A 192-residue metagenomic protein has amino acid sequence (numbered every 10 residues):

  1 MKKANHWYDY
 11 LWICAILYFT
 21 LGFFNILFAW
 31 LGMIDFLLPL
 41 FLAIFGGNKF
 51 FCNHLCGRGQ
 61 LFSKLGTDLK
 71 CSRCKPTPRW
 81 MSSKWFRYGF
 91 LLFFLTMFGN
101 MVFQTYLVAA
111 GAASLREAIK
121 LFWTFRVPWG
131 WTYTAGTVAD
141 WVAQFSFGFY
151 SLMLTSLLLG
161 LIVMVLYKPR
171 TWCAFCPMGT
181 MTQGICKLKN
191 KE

Functional and structural regions predicted by a protein language model:
M1-E192: Non-ligating segments of multi-cofactor redox enzymes
